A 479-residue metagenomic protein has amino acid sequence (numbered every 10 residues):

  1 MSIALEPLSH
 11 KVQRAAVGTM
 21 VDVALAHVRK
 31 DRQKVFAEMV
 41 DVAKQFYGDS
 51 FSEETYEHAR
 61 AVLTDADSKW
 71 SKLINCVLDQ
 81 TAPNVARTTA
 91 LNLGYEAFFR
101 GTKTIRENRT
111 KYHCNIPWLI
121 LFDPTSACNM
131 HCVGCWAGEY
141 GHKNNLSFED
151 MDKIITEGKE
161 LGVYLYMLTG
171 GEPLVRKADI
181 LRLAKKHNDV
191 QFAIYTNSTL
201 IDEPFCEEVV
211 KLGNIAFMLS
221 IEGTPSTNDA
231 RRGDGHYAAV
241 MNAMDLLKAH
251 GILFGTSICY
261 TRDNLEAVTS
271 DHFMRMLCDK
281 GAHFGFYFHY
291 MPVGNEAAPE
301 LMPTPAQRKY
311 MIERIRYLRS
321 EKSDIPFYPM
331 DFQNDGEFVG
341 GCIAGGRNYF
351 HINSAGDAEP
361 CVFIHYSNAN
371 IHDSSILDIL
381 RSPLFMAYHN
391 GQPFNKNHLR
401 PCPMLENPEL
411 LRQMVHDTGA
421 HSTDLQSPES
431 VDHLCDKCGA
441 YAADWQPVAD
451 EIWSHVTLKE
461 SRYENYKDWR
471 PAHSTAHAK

Functional and structural regions predicted by a protein language model:
M1-A61, D65, D229-G345, N353-A355 (+4 more regions): Radical SAM enzyme [4Fe-4S]-AdoMet core and its adjacent flexible, acidic and glycine-rich loops/tails across
S2-V12, A16, M20-V23, H27 (+4 more regions): Flexible mid-to-C-terminal extensions adjoining Fe-S/redox cofactors in radical SAM and related proteins
A37-P204: Conserved alpha-helical substructure of the radical SAM core
E96-P117, P329-F332, G336, N370-M386: Short, charged low-complexity linear segments at domain edges
I120, G346-N348: Short loop/turn microsegments at loop-to-beta-strand junctions
C128, C132-C135, C342, G356 (+2 more regions): Short cysteine clusters
G134, G138-G141, N348, S367 (+1 more regions): Secreted/processed peptides and extracellular or luminal domains of membrane proteins
F148-L168, L174-H289: Radical SAM/AdoMet-radical enzyme domain recognition
